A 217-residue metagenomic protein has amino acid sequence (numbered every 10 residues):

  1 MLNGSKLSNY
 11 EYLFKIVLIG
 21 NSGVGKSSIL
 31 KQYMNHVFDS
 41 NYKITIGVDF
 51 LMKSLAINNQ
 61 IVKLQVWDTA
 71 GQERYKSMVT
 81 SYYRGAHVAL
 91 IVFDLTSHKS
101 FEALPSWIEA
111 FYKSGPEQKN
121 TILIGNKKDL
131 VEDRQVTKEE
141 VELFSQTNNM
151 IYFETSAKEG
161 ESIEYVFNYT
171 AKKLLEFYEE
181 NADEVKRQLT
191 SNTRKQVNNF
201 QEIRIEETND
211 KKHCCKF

Functional and structural regions predicted by a protein language model:
M1-G23, S27, I57-I61, E117-F217: Conserved P-loop small GTPase signature centered on TRAFAC-class small GTPases
L30-K31: Post-Walker A alpha-helix
N35-I61: Switch I (effector-binding) loop of TRAFAC-class P-loop GTPase G-domains
V62-K76: Switch II (G3) loop of P-loop NTPases
V66-W67, L90-D94, L123-N126, E154-T155: Conserved beta-strand segments of the P-loop GTPase G domain that flank and frequently precede/overlap
A86-P105, G115-Q118, K128-Q135: Conserved Switch II/interswitch segment of TRAFAC-class P-loop GTPases
